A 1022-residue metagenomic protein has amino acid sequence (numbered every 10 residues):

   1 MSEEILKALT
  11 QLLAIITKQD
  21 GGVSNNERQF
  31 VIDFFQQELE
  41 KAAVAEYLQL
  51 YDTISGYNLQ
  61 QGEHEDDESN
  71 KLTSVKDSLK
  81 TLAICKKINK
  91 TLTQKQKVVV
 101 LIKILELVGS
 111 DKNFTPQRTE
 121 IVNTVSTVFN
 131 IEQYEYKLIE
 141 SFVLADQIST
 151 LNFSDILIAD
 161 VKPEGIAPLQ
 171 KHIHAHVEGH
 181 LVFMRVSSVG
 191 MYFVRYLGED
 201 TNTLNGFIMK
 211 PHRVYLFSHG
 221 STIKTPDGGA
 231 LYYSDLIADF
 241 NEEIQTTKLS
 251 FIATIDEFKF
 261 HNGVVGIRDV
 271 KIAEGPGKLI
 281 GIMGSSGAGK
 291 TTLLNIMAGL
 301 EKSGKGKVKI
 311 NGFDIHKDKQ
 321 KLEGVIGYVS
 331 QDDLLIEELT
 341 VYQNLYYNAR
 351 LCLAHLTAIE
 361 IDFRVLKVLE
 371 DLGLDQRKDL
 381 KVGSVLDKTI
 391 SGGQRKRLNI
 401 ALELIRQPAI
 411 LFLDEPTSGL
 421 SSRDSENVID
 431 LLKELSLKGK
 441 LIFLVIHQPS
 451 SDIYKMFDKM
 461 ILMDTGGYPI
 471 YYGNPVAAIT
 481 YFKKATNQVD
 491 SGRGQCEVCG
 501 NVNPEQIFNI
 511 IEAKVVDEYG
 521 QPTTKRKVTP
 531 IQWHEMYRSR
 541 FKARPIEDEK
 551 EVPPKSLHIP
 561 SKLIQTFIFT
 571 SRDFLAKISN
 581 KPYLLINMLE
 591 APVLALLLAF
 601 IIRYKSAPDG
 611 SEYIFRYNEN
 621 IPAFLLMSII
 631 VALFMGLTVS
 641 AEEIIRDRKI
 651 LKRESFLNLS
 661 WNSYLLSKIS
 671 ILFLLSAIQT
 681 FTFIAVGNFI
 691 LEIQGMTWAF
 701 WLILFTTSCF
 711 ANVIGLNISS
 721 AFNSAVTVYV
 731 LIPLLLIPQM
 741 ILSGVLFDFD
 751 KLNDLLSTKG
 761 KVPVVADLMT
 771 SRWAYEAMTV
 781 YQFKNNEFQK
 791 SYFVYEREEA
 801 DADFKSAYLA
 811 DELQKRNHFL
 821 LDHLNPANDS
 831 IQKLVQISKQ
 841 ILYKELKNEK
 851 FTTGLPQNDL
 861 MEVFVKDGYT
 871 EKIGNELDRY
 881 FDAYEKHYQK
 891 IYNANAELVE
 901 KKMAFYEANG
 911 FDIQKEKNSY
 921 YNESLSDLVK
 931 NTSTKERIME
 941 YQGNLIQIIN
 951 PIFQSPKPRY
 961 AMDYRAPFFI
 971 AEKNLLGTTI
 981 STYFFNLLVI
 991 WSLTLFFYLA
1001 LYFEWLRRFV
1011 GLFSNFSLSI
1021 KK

Functional and structural regions predicted by a protein language model:
M1-S187: Small-residue-enriched hydrophobic alpha-helices in membranes
P163-D200, L204-N205, F217-H219, P226 (+11 more regions): Topological signature of polytopic alpha-helical transporters
A298: Helix-to-loop junction immediately C-terminal to a conserved catalytic motif
K307-K321: ABC ATPase NBD Q-loop/coupling interface
E337-A354, R364: Q-loop/switch helix immediately C-terminal to the Walker
E403-L404: ABC ATPase C-loop
L411-E415: Catalytic Walker B motif of ABC-type/P-loop ATPase nucleotide-binding domains
K438-V445, S450-Y454, K459, S663 (+5 more regions): Alpha-helical transmembrane segments and their short interhelical loops
